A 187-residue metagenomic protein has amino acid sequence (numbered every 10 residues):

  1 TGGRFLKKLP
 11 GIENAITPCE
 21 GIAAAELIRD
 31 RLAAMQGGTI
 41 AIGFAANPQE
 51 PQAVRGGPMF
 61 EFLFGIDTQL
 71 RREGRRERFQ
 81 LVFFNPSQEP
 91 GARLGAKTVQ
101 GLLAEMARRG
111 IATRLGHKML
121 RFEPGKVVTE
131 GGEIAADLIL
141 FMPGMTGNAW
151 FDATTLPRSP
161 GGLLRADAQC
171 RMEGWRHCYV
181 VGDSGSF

Functional and structural regions predicted by a protein language model:
T1-E61, G65-G74, L140: FAD-binding core/adjacent interface of flavoenzyme oxidoreductases
G2, A45, P86-Q88, D183: Cofactor-binding loop segments of dinucleotide-utilizing enzymes, especially the Rossmann-like FAD- and NAD(P)+-binding
R4-L6, E13-G37, K126, E133-F187: FAD-site-proximal beta/loop scaffold in flavoenzymes
A23, G57, E61, K97 (+3 more regions): Conserved active-site and cofactor/substrate-binding residues in soluble primary-metabolism enzymes
T39, R78-L81, H177: Residues at the starts of beta-strands that form the adenosine-phosphate
Q52, A92-R93, W175: Loop/helix-junction capping segments adjacent to catalytic residues or to phosphate/diphosphate-binding pockets
D67-A166: A Rossmann-like FAD-binding core segment of flavoenzymes
